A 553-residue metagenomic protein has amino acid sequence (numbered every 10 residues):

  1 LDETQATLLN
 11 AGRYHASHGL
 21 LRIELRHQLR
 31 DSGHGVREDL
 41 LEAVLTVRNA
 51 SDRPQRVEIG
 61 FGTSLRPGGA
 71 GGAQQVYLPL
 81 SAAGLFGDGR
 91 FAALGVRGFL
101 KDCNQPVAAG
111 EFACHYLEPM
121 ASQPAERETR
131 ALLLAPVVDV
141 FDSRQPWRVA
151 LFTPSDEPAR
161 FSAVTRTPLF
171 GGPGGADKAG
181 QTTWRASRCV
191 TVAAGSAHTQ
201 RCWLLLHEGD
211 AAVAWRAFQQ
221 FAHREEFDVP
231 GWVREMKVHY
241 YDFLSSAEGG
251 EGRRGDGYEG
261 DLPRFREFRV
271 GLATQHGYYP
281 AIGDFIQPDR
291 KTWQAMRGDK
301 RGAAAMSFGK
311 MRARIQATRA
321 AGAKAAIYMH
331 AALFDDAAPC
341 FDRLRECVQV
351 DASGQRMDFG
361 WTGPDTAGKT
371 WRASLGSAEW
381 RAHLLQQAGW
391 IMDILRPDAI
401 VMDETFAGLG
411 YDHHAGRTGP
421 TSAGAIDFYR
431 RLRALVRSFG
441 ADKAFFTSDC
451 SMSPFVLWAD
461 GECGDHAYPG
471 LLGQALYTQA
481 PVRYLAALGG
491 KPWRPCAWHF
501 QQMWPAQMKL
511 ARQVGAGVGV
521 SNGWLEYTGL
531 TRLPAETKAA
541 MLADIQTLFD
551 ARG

Functional and structural regions predicted by a protein language model:
Q5-H18, I23-R160: Polysaccharide-binding surfaces and accessory modules of carbohydrate-active proteins
R37, A50, G60-G62, E111-R234 (+3 more regions): Beta-strand-rich recognition/accessory modules
G195-T199, T421-G553: Active-site-proximal substrate-binding groove within the catalytic cores of carbohydrate-active enzymes
R201, L205-Q287, K291: An acidic-aromatic substrate-binding cleft motif
M236-Y241, A273-Q275, A325-Y328, I400-M402 (+3 more regions): Hydrophobic faces of well-ordered beta-strands that scaffold small-molecule active sites in alpha/beta enzyme cores
Y240, L244, G249-R254, A304 (+3 more regions): Active-site-adjacent "subsite" loops/lids of carbohydrate-active enzymes
G271-Y279, H383-T418: Active-site groove signature of glycoside hydrolases
Y278-F308, P339-L375, F406-D427, L432: Aromatic- and acidic-residue-enriched carbohydrate-binding clefts of CAZyme catalytic domains
